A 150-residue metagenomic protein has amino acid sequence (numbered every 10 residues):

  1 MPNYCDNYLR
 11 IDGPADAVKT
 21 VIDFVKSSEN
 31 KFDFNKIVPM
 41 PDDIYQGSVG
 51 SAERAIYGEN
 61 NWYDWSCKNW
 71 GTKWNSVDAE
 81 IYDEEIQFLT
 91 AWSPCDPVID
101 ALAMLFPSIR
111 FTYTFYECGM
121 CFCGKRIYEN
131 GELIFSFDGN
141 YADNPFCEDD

Functional and structural regions predicted by a protein language model:
M1-D150: Intrinsic low-complexity, intrinsically disordered or marginally ordered coil/linker segments
